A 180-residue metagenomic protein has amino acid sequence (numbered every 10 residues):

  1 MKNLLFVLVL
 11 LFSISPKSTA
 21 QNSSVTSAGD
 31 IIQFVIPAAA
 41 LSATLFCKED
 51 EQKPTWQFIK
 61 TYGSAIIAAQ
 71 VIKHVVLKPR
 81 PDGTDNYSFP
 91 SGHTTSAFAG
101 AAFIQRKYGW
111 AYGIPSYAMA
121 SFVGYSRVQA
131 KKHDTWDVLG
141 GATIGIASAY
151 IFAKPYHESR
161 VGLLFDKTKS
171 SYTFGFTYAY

Functional and structural regions predicted by a protein language model:
K2-F34, Q52-K53, A69-Q70, H74-Y180: Replace "edges of transmembrane helices
I36-T44: Hydrophobic core of alpha-helical transmembrane segments in multi-pass integral membrane proteins
T44-S64: Interfacial segments of alpha-helical transmembrane regions
